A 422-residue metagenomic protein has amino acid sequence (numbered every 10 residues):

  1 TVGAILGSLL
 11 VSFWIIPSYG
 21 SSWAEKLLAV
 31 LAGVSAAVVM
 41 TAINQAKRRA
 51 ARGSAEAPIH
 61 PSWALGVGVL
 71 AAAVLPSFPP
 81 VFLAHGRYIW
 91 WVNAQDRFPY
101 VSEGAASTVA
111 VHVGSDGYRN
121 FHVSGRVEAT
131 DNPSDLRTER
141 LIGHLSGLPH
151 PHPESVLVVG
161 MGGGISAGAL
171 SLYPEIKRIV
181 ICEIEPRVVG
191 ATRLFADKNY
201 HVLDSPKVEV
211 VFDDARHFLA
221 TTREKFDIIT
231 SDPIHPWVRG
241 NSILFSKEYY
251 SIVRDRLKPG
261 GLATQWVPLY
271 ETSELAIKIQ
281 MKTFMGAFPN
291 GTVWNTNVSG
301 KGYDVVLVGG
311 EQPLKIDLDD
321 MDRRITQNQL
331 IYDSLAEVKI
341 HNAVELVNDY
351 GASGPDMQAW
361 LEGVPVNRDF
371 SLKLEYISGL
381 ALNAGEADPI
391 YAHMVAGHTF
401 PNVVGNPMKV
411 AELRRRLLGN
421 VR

Functional and structural regions predicted by a protein language model:
T1-R48: Membrane-embedded alpha-helical segments of integral membrane proteins
L28-L31, P174, I325, K339: A general structural motif at alpha-helix termini
M40, A287, Q312-K315: Phosphate/oxyanion-binding loops and surfaces in catalytic or ligand/nucleic-acid-binding neighborhoods
R52-H150, S155-L157, D197-Y200, D214-R223 (+1 more regions): Soluble small-group transferase modules, centered on the S-adenosyl donor enzyme superfamily
D131-A287, V293, G300-G302: The AdoMet/dcAdoMet-binding core of the Class I SAM-like
